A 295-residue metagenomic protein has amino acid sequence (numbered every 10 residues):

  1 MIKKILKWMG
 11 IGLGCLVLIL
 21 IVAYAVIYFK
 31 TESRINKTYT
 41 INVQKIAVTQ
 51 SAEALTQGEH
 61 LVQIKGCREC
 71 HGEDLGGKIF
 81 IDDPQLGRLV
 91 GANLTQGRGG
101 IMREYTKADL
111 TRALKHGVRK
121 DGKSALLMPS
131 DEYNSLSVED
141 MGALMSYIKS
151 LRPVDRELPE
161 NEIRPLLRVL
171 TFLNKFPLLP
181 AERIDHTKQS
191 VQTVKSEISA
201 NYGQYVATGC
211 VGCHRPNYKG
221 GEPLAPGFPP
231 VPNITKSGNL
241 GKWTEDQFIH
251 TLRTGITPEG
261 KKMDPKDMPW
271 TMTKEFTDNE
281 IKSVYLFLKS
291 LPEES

Functional and structural regions predicted by a protein language model:
I2-T38: N-terminal type II signal-anchor transmembrane helix that functions as the membrane-insertion/stop-transfer segment
G14, L18, Y24, L136-A200 (+1 more regions): Extended surface/linker regions that mediate inter-domain or inter-protein docking in multi-component redox
T38-Q63, N174-A207: Electrostatic cytochrome c docking/interface patches
I41-V48, D74-K107, S124-S137, R164-K175 (+2 more regions): Gly/Gly-Pro-rich "capping" loops immediately C-terminal to redox-active cysteine motifs in periplasmic/lumenal
L55-R68, A200-V211, G220, A225-P230 (+2 more regions): Sequence context surrounding c-type heme c attachment/ligation sites in exported
G58, I64-E73, L110, L144 (+5 more regions): The canonical Cys-X-X-Cys-His
C70-G76, K115-H116, P129, K149-S150 (+2 more regions): Detector for the c-type heme attachment site
A108-H116, E132-L158, D246-T257, T271-S295: C-terminal capping alpha-helices of c-type cytochrome domains
